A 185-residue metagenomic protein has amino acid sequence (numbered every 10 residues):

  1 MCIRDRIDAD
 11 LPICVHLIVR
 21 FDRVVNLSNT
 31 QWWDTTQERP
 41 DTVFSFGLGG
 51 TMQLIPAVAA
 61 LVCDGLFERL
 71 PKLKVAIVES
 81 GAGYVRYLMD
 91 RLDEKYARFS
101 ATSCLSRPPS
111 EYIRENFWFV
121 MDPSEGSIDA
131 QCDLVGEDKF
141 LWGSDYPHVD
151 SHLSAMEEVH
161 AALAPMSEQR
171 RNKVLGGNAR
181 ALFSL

Functional and structural regions predicted by a protein language model:
M1-D5: Conserved small/polar residues in nucleotide/adenosyl-binding loops
I13, L17-F21, V62-S110, R114: Aromatic-lined glycan-binding groove of carbohydrate-active enzymes
F21-M52, K95-I113: Active-site gating loops and adjacent loop-to-helix segments of metal-dependent hydrolytic enzymes
V25-W32, M89-R91, I128-D133: Distinct, well-ordered alpha-helical segments
L54-V58, P123: Soluble or luminal CAZymes and related metallo-dependent hydrolases
D64-G65, L73, G83-Y84, S103-S106 (+3 more regions): Mid-to-C-terminal alpha-helical segments outside catalytic/metal-binding sites
